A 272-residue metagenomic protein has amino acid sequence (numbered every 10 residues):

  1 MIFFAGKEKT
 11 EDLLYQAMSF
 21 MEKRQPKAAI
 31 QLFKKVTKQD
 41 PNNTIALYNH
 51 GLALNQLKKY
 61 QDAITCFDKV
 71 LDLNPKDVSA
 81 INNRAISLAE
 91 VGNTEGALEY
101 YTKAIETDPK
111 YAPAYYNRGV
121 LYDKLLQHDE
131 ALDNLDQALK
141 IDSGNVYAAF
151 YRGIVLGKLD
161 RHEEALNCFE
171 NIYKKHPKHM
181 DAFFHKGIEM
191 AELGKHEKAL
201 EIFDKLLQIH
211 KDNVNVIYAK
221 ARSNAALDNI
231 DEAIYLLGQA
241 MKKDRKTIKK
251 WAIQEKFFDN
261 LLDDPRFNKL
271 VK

Functional and structural regions predicted by a protein language model:
M1-D12, Q16, K246-K272: Terminal, low-structured helical/coil segments at or just beyond the last alpha-helical repeat
L14-E22, K34, I45-Q56, S79-E90 (+4 more regions): Conserved alpha-helical positions within TPR/SEL1-like repeat arrays
V36, K69-V70, K103-A104, Q137-A138 (+3 more regions): Canonical positions in the second alpha-helix
